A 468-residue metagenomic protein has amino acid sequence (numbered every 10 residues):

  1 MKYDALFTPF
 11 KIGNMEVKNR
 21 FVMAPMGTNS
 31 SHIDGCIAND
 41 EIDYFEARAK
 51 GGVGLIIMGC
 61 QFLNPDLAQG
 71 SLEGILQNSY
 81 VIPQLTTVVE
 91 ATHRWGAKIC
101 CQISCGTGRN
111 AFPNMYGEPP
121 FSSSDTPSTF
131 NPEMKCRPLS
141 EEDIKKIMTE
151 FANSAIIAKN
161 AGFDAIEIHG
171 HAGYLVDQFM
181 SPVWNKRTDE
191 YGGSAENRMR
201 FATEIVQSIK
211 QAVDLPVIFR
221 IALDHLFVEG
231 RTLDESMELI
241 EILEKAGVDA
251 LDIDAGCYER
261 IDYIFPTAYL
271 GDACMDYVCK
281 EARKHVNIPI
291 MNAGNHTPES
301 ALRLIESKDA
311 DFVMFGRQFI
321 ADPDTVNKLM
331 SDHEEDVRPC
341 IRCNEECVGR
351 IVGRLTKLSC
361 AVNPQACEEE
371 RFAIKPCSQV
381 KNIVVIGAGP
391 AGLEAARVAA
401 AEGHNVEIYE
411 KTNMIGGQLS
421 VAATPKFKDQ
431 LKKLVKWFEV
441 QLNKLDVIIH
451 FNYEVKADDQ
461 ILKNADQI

Functional and structural regions predicted by a protein language model:
M1-I386, P390-V406, M414, I461: Flavin-dependent oxidoreductase catalytic cores
A301, F438, D458: Acidic, amphipathic alpha-helical patches
V385-N452: Beta1-alpha1 glycine-rich phosphate/pyrophosphate-binding loop at the start of Rossmann-like nucleotide-binding domains
Y409, N464-I468: Short hydrophobic core segments
F451-K463: A conserved short coil-to-beta-strand element within the FAD-binding core of flavoproteins
